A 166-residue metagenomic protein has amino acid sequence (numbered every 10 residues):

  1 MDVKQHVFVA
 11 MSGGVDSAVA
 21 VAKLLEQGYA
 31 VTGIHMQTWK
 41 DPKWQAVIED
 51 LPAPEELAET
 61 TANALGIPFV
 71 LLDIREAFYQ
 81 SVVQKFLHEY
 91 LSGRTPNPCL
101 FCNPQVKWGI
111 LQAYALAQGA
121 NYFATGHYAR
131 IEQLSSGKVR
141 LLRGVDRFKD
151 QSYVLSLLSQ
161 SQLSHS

Functional and structural regions predicted by a protein language model:
M1-L157: ATP-dependent adenylation/nucleotidyltransferase module used to activate substrates
L157-S166: Internal nucleotide-binding/catalytic subdomain
